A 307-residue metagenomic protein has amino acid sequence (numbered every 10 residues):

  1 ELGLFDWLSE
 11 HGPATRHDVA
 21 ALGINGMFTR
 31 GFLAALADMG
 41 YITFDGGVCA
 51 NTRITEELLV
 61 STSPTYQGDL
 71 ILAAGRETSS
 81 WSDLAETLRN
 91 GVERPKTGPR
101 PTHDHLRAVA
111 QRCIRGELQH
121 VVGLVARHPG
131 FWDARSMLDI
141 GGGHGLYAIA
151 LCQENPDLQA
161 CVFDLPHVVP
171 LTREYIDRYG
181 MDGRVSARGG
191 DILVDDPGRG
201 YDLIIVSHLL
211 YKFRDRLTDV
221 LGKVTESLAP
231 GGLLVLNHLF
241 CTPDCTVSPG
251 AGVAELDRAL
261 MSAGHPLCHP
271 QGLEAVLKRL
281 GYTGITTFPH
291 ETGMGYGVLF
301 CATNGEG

Functional and structural regions predicted by a protein language model:
E1-G31, F44, Y147, Q153-G307: Alpha-helical subdomain
D6-W7, T29-R135: Conserved Class I S-adenosyl-L-methionine-dependent methyltransferase catalytic core
I140: Conserved beta-strand/loop positions that form the S-adenosyl-L-methionine
G143-H144: Conserved SAM/SAH-binding loop
